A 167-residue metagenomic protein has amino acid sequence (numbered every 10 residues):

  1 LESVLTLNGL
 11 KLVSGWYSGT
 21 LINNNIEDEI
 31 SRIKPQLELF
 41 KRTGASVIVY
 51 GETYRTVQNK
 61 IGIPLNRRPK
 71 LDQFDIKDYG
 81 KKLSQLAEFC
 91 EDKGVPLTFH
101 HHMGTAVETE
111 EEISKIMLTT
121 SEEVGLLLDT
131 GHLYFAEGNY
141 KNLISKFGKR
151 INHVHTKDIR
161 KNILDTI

Functional and structural regions predicted by a protein language model:
L1-V4: Glycine-rich, proline-tolerant flexible connector loops at the mouths of alpha/beta enzymes
L7, N25-L128, F135: Active-site acidic/histidine proton-transfer and metal-coordination neighborhood in alpha/beta enzyme cores
N8-Y17: Short, structured active-site "lid" loops
W16-S18, G51, K157: Conserved residues at the C-terminal ends of beta-strands
E110, Y134-I167: Gly/Pro-rich active-site loop or hairpin
